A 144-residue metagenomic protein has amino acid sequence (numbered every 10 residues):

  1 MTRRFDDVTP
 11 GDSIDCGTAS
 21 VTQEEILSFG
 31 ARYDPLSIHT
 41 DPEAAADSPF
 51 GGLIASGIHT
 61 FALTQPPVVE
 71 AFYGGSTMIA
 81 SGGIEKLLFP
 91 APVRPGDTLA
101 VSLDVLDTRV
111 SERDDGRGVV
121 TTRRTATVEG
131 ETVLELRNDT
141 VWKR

Functional and structural regions predicted by a protein language model:
M1-G83: Hot-dog-fold acyl-thioester-processing enzymes
M1-T9, F89, V93-R144: HotDog/MaoC-like acyl-thioester-processing domains
A71-V101: Mid-chain, well-packed structural core segment of small domains
